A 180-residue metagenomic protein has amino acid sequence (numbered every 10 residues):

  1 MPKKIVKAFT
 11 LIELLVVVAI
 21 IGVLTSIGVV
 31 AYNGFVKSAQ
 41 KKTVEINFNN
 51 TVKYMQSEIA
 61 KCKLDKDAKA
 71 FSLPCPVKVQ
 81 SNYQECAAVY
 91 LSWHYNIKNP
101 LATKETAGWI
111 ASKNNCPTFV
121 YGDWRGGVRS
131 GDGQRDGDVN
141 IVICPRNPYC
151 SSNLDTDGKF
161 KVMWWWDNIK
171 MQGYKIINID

Functional and structural regions predicted by a protein language model:
M1-I5, Q40, G173: Generic N-terminal leader/processing signal
K3-N33: N-terminal single-pass transmembrane signal-anchor helix
F9, L24, K37, K42 (+1 more regions): Intrinsically disordered/low-complexity terminal segments and short unstructured peptides
G34-K37, W165: Extracellular/lumenal glycan-associated surfaces
K37-D67: Membrane-proximal N-terminal amphipathic helix
A60-D180: Periplasmic/extracellular, small/polar-rich flexible segments of pilin-like filament-forming proteins
